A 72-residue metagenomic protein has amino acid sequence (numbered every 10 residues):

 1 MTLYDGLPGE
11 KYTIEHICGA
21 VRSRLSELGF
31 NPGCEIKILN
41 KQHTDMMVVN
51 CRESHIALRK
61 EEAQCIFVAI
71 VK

Functional and structural regions predicted by a protein language model:
M1-R22, S26, F30-K72: Compact, charge-rich alpha-helical regulatory domains located at protein termini
